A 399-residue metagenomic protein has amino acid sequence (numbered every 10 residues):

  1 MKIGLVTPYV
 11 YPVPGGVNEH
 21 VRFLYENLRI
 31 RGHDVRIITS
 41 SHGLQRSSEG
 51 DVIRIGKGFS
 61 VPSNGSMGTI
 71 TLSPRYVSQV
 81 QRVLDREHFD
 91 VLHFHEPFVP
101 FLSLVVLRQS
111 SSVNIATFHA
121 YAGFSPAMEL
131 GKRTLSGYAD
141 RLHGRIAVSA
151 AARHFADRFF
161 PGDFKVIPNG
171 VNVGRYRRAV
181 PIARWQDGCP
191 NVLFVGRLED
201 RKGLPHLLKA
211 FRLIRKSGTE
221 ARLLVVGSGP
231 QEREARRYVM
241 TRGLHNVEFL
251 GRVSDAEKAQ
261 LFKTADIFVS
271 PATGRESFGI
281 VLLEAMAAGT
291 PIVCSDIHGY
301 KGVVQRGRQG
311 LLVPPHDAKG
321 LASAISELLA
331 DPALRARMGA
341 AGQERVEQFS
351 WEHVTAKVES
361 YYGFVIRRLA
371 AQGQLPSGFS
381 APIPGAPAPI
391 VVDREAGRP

Functional and structural regions predicted by a protein language model:
T7-V13, V21, Y25-P74: N-terminal strand-loop element at the rim of the active site of nucleotide-sugar-dependent glycosyltransferases
S41, A151, G170: Carbohydrate-associated surface elements
S47, P126, H154, V171-G188: Acidic anion/phosphate-binding donor-loop and adjacent secondary structure in glycosyltransferase catalytic cores
A183-R212, L224: Conserved donor-binding/catalytic core segment of Leloir-type glycosyltransferases
R236-A256: Nucleotide-activated donor-binding/catalytic signature segment of Leloir-type glycosyltransferases, i.e., the conserved
K263-S277, T290: Acidic donor-binding loop of glycosyltransferase active sites
P291-C294, V304: Short hydrophobic beta-strand element within catalytic cores of glycosyltransferases and related nucleotide-activated
R306-G307, L311-A318, E327-A333: Conserved acidic donor-binding segment of nucleotide-sugar-dependent glycosyltransferases
